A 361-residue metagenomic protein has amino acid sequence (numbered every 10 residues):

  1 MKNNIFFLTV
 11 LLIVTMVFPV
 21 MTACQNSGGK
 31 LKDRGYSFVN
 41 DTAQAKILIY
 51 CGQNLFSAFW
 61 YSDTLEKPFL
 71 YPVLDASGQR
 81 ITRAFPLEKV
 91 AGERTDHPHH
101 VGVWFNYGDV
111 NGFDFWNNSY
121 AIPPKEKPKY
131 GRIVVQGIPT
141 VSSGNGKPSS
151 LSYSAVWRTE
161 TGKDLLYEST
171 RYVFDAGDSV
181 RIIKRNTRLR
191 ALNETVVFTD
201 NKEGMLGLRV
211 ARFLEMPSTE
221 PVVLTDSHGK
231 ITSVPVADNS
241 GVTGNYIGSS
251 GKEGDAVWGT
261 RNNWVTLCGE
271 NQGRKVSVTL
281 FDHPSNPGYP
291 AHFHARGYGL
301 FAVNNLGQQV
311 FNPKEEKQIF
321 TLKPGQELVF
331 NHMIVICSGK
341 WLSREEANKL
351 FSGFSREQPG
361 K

Functional and structural regions predicted by a protein language model:
M1-K30: Bacterial Sec-dependent N-terminal signal peptides
G28-P98, N186, N201, G339 (+1 more regions): Beta-strand-rich N-terminal accessory domains
N54, S154-V156, S169-V173, N186-R190 (+2 more regions): Residue-level recognition of well-ordered beta-strand positions that form the cores of beta-sheet-rich folds across
F59-L65, F69-P72, A176-S227, T232-V236: Acidic (Asp/Glu-rich), glycine- and aromatic
T64-A121, S227-R261: Extracellular/lumen-exposed scaffold segments
H99-S179: Extended, loop-rich substrate-binding clefts of extracytoplasmic carbohydrate-active enzymes
K202-G288: Active-site/ligand-binding surface loops and adjacent short beta/alpha elements that line catalytic pockets across
V278-K361: Beta-strand-rich recognition/accessory modules
